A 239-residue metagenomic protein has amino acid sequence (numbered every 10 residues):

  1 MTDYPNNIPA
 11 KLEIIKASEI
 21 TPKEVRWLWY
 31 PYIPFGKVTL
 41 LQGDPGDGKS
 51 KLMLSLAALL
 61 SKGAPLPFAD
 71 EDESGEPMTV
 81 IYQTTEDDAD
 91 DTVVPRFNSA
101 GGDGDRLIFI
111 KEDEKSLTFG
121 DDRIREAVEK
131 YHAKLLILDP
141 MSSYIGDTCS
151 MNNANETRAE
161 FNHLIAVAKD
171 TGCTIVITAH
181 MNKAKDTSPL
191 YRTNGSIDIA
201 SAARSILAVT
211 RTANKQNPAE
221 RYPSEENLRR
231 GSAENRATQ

Functional and structural regions predicted by a protein language model:
Y4-P9, E24, L28, P45-D47 (+2 more regions): Conserved inter-motif catalytic segment of the P-loop NTP-binding fold
I20-R26, T118, T187-Y191: Short gly/ser/thr-rich secondary-structure transition/capping motifs
T21-I33, P67-F68: Pre-Walker A adenine-sensing motif
L40-L41, G46-K51, G75, V80-Q83 (+2 more regions): Phosphate-binding/switch region of NTP-binding enzymes
L52, L56: Hydrophobic positions on the alpha1 helix immediately C-terminal to the Walker A/P-loop
L59-P77: Post-Walker A helix-loop "phosphate-sensing" segment adjacent to the P-loop in P-loop NTPases
